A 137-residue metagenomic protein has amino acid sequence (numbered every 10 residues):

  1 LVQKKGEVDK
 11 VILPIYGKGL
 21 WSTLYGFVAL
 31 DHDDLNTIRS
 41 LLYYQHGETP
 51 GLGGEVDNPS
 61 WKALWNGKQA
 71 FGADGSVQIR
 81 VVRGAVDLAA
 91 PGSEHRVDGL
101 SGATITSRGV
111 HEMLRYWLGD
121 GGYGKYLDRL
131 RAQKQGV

Functional and structural regions predicted by a protein language model:
L1-V137: Flexible, solvent-exposed loop/hinge segments and secondary-structure transition points
